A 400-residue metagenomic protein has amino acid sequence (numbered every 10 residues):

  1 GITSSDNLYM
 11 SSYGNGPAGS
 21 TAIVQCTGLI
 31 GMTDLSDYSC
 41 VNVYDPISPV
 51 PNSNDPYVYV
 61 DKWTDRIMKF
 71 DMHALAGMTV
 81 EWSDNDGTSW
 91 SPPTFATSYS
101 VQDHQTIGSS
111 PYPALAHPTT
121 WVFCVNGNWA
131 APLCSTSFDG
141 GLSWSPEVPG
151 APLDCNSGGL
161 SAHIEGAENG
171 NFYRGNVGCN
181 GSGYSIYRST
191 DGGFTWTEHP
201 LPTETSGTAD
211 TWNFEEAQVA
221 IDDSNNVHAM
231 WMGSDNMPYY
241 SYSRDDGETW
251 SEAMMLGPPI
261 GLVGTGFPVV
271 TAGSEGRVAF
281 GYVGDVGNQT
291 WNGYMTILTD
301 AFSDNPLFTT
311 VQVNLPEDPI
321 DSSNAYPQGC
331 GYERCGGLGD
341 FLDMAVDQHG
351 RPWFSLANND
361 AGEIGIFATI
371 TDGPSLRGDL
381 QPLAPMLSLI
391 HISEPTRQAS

Functional and structural regions predicted by a protein language model:
G1-L389, S393: Extracellular, repeat-based ectodomains that mediate carbohydrate processing or recognition
I392-S400: A short, hydrophobic C-terminal helix/tail in secreted or cell-surface proteins
